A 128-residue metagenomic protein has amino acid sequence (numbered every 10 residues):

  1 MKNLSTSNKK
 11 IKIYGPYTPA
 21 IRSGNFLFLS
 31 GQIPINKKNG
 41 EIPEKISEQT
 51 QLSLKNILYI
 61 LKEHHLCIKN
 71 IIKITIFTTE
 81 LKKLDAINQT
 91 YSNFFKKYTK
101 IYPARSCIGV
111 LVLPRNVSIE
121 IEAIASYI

Functional and structural regions predicted by a protein language model:
M1-K55, Y59-I72, T78-I128: N-terminal presequence-like segments and the immediate start of the first folded domain
